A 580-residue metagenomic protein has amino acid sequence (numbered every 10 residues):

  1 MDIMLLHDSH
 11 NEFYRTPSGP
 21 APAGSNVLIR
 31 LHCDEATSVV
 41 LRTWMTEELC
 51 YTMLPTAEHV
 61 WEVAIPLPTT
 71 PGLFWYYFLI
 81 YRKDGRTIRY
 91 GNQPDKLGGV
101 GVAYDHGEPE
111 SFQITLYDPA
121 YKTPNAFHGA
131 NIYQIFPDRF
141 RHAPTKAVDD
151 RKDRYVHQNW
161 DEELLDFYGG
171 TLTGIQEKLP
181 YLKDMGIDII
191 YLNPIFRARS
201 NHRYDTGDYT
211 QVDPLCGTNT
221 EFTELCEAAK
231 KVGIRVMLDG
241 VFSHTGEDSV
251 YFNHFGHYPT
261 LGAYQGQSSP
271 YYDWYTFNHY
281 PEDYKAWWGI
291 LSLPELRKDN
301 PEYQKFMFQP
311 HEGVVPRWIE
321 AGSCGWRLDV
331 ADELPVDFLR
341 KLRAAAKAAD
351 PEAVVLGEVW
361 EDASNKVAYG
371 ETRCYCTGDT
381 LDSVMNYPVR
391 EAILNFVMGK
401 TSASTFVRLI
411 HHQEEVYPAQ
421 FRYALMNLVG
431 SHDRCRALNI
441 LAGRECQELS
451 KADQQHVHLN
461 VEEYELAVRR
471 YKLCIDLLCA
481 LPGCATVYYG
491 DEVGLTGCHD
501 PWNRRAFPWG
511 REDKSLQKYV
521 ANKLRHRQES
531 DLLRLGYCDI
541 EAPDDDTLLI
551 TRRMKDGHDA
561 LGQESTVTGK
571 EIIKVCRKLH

Functional and structural regions predicted by a protein language model:
M1-H128: Glycan-association/targeting regions that enable binding to alpha-glucans and other polysaccharides
L31, I135, L182, L192 (+10 more regions): Conserved, mostly hydrophobic/aromatic
P124-G129, K183-D184, K230-K231, I319 (+4 more regions): Extracellular/periplasmic catalytic domains that process cell-envelope and extracellular macromolecules
F127, A143-Y168, K178, E361 (+3 more regions): Loop/helix patches that line or flank the sugar-binding groove of alpha-linked glycan CAZymes
A130, F136-D188, I195-E320, L342-A348 (+1 more regions): Substrate-binding/active-site clefts of carbohydrate-active enzymes
N131-Y133, I190-L192, V236-L238, W326 (+4 more regions): Hydrophobic faces of well-ordered beta-strands that scaffold small-molecule active sites in alpha/beta enzyme cores
C226-R235, S243-H244, S249-T260, V314 (+3 more regions): Active-site-proximal helices and loops of the catalytic beta/alpha 8
